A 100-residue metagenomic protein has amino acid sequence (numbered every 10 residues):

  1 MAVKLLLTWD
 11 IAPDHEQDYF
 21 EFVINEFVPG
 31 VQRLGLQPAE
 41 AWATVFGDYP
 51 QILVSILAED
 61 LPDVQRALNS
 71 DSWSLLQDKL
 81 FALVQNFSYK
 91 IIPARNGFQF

Functional and structural regions predicted by a protein language model:
V3-D10: Active-site-flanking beta-strand signature of metal-NTP-handling nucleotidyl enzymes and homologous cyclase-like
D10-F22: Short, surface-exposed ligand-recognition loops at beta-strand->loop->(often short) alpha-helix junctions that present
H15, P62-V64, G97: Residue-level signal for secondary-structure boundary sites
I24-A39, L57-I92: An amphipathic, aromatic/His-enriched active-site/gating alpha helix that lines ligand/cofactor pockets
A41-T44: Short, solvent-exposed loop/turn elements at beta->coil junctions and helix N-caps that rim active or binding pockets
G47-P50: Short acidic/glycine-enriched loop/turn segments that link adjacent beta-strands
L53-S55: Charged, often glycine-rich, active-site loop that binds/positions anionic groups
I92-F100: Short, low-order "capping/linker" segments at domain edges
